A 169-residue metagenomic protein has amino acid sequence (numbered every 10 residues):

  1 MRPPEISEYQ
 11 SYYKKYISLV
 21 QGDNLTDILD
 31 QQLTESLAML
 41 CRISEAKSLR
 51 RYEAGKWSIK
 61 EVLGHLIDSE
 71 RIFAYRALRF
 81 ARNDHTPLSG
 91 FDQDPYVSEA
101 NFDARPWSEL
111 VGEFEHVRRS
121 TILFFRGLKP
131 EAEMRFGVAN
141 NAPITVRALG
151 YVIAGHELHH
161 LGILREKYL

Functional and structural regions predicted by a protein language model:
M1-K14, L49-Q93, R119-I122, M134-L169: Short, contiguous alpha-helical
I17-N24, L169: Iron-associated oxidoreductase/ferritin-like identity signal
Q21-E53: Short, contiguous, helix-prone interaction/anchoring segments in small proteins
L25, S48, G55, D103 (+2 more regions): Residue-level recognition of alpha-helical structural elements
I28-M39, V97-M134: Acidic/histidine-rich alpha-helical segments that form the ligand environment of transition-metal centers
